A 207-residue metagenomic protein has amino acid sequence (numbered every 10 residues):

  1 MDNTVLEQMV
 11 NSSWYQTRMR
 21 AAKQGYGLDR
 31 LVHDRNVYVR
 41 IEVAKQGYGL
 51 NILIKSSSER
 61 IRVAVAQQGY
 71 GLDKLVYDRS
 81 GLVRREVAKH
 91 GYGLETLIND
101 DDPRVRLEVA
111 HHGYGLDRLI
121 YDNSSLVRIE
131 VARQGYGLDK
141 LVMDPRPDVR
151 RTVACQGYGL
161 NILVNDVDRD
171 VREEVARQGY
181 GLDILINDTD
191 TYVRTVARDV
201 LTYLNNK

Functional and structural regions predicted by a protein language model:
M1-K207: Alpha-helical scaffold segments
